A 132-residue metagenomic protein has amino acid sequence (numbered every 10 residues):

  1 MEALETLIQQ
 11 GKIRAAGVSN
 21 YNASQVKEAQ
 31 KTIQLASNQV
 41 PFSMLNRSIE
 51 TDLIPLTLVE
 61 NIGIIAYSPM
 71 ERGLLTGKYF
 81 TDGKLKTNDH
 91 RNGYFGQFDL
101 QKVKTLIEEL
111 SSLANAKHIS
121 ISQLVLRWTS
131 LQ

Functional and structural regions predicted by a protein language model:
M1-S48, D52: Glycine/proline-rich, positively charged, aromatic-decorated active-site loop/lid region on the catalytic face
E5-I8, P69, G96-Q132: Conserved short secondary-structure transition element at the edge of the structured enzyme core that lines
A16, N38, T57, I64-Y67 (+2 more regions): Conserved, mostly hydrophobic/aromatic
N22, F42-N46, S68-L75, W128: Glycine-rich beta-alpha junction loops
V26, E50, I54, N61 (+2 more regions): A general structural signal for well-ordered alpha-helical packing
I49-L85, S120: Aromatic-lined glycan-binding groove of carbohydrate-active enzymes
D82-Q97: Glycan-binding loop/region signatures in secreted carbohydrate-active enzymes
